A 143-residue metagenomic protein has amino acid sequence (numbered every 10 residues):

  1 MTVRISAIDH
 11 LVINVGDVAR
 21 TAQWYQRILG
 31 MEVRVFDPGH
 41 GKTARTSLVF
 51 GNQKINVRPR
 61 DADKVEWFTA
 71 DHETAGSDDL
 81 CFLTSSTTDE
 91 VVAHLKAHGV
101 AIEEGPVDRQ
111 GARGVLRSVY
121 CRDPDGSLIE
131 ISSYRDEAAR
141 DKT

Functional and structural regions predicted by a protein language model:
T2-I5, I28, T74: Alpha-helix termination/capping residues and helix-transition junctions
T2-R4, L83, V92-T143: Vicinal oxygen chelate
A7-G16, T46-V49, F68-L95, R117-R122 (+1 more regions): Vicinal oxygen chelate
I13-A62: Core segments of cupin and vicinal oxygen chelate
K42-A44, E66, A112-G114: Short secondary-structure boundary/hinge segments and terminal tails
L48-P59, E90-E103: Conserved long hydrophobic alpha-helices within structured protein cores
P59-K64, R135-E137: A short, sequence-level motif marking secondary-structure junctions
E66-A70, R140-T143: A short, polar/proline- and glycine-enriched secondary-structure boundary/capping micro-motif
